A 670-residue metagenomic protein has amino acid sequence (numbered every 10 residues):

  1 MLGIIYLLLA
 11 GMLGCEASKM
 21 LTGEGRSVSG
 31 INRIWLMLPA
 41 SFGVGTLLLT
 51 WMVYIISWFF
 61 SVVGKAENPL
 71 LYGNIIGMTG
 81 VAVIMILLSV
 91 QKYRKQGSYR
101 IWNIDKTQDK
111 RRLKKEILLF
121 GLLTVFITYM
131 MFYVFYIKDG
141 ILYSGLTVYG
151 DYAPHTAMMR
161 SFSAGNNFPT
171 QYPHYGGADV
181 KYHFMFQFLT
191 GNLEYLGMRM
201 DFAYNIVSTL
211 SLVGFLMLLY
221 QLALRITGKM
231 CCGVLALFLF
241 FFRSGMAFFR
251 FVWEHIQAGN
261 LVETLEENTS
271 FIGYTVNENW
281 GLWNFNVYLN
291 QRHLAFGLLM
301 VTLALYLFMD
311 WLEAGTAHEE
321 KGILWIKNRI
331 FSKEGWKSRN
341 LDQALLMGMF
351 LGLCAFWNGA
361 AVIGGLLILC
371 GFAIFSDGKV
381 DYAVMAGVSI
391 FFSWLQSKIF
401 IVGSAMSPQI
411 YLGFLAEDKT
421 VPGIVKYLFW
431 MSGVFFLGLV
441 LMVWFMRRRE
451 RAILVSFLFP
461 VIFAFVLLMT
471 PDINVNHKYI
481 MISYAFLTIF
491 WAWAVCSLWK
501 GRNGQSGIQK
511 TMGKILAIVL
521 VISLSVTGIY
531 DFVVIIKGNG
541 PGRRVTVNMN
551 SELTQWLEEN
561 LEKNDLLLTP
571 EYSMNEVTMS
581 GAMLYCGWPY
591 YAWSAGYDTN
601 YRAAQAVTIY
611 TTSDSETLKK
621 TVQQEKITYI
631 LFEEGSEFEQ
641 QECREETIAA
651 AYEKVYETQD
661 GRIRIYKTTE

Functional and structural regions predicted by a protein language model:
M1-K110: Membrane-embedded, hydrophobic transmembrane alpha-helices
R100, Q108-K114, A314-D342, S376-V384 (+3 more regions): Membrane-interface helix-loop-helix junctions at transmembrane boundaries of multi-pass membrane enzymes, predominantly
K110-K114, L123-M300, E320: Active-site lumenal/periplasmic loops and adjacent helix-entry segments of GT-C-fold, multi-pass membrane
K115-T124, L235-L239, M349, D377-F400 (+3 more regions): Hydrophobic alpha-helical membrane-interfacial segments at the cytosolic entry of transmembrane helices
T209-L212, L294, I363-L366, I473-K500: Hydrophobic/aromatic-rich transmembrane helices and adjacent perimembrane loops
F285-N290, R329-W336, Q343-G359, C370: Membrane-interface alpha helices of multi-pass inner-membrane proteins
L303-A314, G364-I374, V388, W430-R451 (+1 more regions): Hydrophobic, aromatic-rich transmembrane alpha-helices and their immediate juxtamembrane boundary segments
N503-E670: Extracytoplasmic
